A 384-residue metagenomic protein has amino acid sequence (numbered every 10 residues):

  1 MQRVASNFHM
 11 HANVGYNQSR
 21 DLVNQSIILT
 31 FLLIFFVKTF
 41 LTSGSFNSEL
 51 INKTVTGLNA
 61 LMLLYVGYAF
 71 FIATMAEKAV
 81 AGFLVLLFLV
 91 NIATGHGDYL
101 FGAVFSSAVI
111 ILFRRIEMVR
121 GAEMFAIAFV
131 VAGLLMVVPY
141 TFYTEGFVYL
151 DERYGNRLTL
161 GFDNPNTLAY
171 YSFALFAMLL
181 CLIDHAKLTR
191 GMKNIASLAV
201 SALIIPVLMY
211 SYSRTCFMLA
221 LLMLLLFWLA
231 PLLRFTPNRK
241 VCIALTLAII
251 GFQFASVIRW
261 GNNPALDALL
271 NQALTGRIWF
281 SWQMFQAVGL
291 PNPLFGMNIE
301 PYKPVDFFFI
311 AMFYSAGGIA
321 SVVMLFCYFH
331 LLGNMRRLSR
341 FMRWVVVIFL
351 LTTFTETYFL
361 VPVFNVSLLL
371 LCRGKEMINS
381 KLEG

Functional and structural regions predicted by a protein language model:
Q2-T42, I51-A265, Q286-G289, V305-E383: Hydrophobic transmembrane helix bundles of membrane-integrated enzymes that assemble and modify cell-envelope
S48: Conserved catalytic cysteine-centered active-site region of acyl-thioester-dependent Claisen-condensing enzymes
L266-L270: Surface-exposed cleft-lining segments at the edges of enzyme active sites
Q272-P304, A316-V322: TM-adjacent membrane-interface loops and short helices in multi-pass inner/ER membrane proteins
